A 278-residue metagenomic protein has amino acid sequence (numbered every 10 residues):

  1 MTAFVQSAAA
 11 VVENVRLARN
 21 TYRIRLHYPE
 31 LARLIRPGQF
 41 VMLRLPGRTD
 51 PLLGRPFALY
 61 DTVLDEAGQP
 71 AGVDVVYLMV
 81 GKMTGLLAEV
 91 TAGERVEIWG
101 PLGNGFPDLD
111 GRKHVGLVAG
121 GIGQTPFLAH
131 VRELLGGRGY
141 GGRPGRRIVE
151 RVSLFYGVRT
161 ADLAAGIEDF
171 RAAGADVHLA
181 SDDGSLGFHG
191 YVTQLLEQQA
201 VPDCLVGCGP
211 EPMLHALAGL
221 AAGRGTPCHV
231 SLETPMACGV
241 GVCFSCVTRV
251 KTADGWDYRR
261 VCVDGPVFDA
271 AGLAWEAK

Functional and structural regions predicted by a protein language model:
T2-A92: Ferredoxin-reductase
T21, I35-P37, P51-L53, D108-G111 (+2 more regions): Short glycine/proline-enriched turns and hinge-like loops at secondary-structure junctions
K82-A237: FNR/FR-type flavoprotein reductase catalytic core
P126, E211, T234-V267: Local cysteine-cluster metal-coordination motifs and their immediate loop/turn environment, predominantly Fe-S cluster
Y258, F268-K278: A charged, well-structured terminal subsegment
